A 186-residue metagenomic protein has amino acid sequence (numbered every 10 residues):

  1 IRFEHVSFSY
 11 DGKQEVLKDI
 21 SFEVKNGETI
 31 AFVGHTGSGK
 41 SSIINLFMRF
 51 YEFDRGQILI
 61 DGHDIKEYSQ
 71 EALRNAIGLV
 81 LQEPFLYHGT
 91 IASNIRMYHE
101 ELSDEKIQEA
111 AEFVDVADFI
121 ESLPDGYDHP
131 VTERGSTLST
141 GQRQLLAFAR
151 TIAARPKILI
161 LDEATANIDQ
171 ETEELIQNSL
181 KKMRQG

Functional and structural regions predicted by a protein language model:
I1-G186: ABC-type nucleotide-binding domain
